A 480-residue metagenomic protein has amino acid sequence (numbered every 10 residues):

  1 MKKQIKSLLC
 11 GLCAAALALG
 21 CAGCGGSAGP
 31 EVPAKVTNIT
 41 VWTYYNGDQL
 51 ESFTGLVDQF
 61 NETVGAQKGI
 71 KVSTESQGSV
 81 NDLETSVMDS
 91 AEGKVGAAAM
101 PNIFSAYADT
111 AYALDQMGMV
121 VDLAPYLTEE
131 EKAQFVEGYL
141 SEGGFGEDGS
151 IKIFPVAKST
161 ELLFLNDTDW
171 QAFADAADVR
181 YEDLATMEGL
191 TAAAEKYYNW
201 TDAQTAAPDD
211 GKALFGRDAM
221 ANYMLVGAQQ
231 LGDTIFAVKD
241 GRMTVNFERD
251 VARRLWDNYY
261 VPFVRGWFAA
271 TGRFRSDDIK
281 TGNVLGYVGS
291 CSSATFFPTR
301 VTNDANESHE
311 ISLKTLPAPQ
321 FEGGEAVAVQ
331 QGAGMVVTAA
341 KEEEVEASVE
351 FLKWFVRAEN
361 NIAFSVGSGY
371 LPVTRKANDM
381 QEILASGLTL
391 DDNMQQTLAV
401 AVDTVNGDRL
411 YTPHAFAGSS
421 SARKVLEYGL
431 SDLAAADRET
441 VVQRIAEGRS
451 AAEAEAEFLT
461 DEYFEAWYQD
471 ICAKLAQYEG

Functional and structural regions predicted by a protein language model:
G47-K71, Y112: Short, polar/charged alpha-helical segment
G65-G138, F173, L285-G286, D304-E307: Extracytoplasmic "Venus flytrap"/periplasmic binding protein-like
E92, V264-R265, N303-K376, R409: Extracytoplasmic/periplasmic substrate-recognition and gating elements
A106-L162, A207, A228, E310-P319: Hinge/lid segment of periplasmic solute-binding proteins
A124-F135, V179-A185, A213-F215, D233-R254 (+3 more regions): Short, solvent-exposed loop/beta-turn-alpha elements that line the ligand-binding surface or hinge of extracytoplasmic
G146-V156, E161, E188-T244: Extracytoplasmic/periplasmic solute-binding protein
T191-Y198, V238-G272, A318: Glycine-centered hinge/linker elements that transmit conformational signals in sensory and ligand-binding systems
V402-G480: Conserved C-terminal helix/tail region of periplasmic/extracytoplasmic solute-binding proteins
